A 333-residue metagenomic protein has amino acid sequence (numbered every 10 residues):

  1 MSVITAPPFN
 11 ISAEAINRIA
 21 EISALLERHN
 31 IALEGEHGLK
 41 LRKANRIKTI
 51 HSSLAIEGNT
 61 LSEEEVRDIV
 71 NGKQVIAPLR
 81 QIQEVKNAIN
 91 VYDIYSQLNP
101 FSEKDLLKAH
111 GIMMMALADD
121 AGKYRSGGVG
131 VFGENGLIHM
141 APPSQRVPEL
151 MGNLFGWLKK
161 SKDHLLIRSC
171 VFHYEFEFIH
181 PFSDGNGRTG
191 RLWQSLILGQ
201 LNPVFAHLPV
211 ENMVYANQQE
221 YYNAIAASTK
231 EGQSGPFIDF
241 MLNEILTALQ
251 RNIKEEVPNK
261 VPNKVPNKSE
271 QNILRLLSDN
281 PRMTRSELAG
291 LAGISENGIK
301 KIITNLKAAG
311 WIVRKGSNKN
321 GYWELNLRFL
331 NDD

Functional and structural regions predicted by a protein language model:
M1-D333: FIC/Doc superfamily catalytic core
